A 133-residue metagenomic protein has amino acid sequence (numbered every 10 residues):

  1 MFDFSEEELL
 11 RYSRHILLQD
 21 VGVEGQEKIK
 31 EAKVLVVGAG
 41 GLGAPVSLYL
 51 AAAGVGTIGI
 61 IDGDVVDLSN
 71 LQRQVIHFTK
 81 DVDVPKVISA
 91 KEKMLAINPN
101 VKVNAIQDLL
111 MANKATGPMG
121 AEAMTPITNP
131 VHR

Functional and structural regions predicted by a protein language model:
M1-R133: Adenine nucleotide-associated cytosolic modules
